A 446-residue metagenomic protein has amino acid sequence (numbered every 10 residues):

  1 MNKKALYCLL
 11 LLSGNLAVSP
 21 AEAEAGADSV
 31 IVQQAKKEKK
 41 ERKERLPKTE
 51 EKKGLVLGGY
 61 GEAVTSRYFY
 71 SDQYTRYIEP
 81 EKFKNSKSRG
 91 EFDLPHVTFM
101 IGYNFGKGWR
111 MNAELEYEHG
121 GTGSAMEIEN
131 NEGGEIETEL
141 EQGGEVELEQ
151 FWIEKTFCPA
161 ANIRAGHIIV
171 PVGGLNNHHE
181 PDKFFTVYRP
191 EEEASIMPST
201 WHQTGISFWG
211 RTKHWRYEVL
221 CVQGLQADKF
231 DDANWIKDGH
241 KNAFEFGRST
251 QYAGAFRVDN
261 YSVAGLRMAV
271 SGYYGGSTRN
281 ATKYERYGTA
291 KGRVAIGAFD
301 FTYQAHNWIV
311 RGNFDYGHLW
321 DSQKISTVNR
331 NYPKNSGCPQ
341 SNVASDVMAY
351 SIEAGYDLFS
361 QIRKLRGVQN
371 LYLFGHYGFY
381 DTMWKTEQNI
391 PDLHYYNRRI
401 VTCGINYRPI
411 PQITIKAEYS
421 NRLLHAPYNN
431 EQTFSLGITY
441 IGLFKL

Functional and structural regions predicted by a protein language model:
M1-N2: N-terminal secretory signal peptides that target proteins for export/translocation
A5-S13: Sec-dependent N-terminal signal peptides
L12, V18-Y77, E81, L446: N-terminal periplasmic/intermembrane-space "pro-region" immediately following the signal or transit peptide
I31, F69-D72, F83-S86, I136-E141 (+2 more regions): Outer-membrane beta-barrel pore domains
E51-Y68, S88-A227, T250, G254 (+5 more regions): Outer membrane beta-barrel
S71-R76, N177-K183, S326-N329: Short, flexible, mixed-charge acidic loops at enzyme active sites
S199, E245-Y252, T289-R293: Active-site glycine- and acidic-residue-rich loops that bind and position anionic ligands or nucleotide-like cofactors
K229, W235-A281: Loop-centered beta-sheet repeat module
